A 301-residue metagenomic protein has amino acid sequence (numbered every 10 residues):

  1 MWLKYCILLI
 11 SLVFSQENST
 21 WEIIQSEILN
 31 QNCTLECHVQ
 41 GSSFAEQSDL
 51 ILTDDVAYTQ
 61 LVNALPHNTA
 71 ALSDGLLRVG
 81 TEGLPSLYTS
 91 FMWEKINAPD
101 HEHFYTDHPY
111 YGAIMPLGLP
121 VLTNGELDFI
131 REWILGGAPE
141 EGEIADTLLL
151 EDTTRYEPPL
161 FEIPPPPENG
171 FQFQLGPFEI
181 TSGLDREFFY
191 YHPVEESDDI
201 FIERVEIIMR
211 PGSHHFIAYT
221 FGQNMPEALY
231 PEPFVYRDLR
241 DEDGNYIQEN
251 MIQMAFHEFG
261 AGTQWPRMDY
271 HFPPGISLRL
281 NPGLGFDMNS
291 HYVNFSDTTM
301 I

Functional and structural regions predicted by a protein language model:
W2-S15: Sec-dependent N-terminal signal peptides
E17-N18, E22-V121, N224: Solvent-exposed helix-loop boundary motif
N32, E36-G41, I96-D100, I134-E141 (+4 more regions): A generic secondary-structure signal for well-formed alpha-helical elements
K95-P99, G112-I144, F286: C-terminal capping alpha-helices of c-type cytochrome domains
I114-V121, G260-L278: Signal that preferentially marks extracellular ectodomain short beta-strand elements of beta-sandwich modules
T147-F216, S296-I301: Solvent-exposed, flexible loop/coil segments flanking beta-strands in beta-rich domains
E203, S277-Y292: Noncatalytic modules at the cell exterior or secretory-pathway interfaces, chiefly beta-strand-rich lectin/adhesion
H215-F272: A surface-exposed loop-and-adjacent beta-strand signature within N-terminal beta-sandwich domains that mediate ligand
